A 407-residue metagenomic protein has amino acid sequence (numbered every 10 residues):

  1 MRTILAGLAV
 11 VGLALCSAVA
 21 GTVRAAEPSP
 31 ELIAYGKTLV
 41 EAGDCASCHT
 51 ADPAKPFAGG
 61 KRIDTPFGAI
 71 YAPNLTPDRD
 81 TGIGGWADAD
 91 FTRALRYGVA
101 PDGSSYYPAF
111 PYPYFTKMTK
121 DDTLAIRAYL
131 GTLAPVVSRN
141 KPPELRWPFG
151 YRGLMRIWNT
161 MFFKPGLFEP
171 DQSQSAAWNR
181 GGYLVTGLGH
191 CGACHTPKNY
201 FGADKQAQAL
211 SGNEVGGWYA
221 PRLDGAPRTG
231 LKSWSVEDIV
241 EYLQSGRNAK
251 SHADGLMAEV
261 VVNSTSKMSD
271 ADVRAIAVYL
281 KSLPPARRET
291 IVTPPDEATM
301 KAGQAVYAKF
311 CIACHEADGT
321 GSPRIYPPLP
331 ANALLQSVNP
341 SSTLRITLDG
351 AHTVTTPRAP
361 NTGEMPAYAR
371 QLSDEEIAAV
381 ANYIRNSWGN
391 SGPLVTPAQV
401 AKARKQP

Functional and structural regions predicted by a protein language model:
M1-L32, I70-P73, A94-D102, D121-A176 (+4 more regions): Post-cleavage N-terminal segment of exported redox proteins
E27-P30, L39-A42, G85-W86, K117-D121 (+8 more regions): Soluble non-cytosolic domains of exported or imported proteins
P30-A51, P56-D64, I157-T160, E169-N199 (+3 more regions): Sequence/structural segment immediately N-terminal to covalent heme-attachment motifs in c-type and related
T38-T50, P73, A89-Y97, P108 (+10 more regions): C-type cytochrome heme c attachment motif
T50-A51, P56-K61, G103-Y106, V137-E144 (+6 more regions): Short, solvent-exposed loop/turn and secondary-structure capping segments
A58-G68, T196-K250: Active-site substrate-binding loop specific to GH73 endo-beta-N-acetylglucosaminidase modules in bacterial autolysins
A69-G85, D90, R96-D121, R139-E144 (+4 more regions): Axial heme c-ligation environment in periplasmic c-type cytochrome domains
K281, P285, A308, I312 (+6 more regions): Hydrophobic alpha-helix feature that most strongly marks membrane-spanning transmembrane helices and their immediate
